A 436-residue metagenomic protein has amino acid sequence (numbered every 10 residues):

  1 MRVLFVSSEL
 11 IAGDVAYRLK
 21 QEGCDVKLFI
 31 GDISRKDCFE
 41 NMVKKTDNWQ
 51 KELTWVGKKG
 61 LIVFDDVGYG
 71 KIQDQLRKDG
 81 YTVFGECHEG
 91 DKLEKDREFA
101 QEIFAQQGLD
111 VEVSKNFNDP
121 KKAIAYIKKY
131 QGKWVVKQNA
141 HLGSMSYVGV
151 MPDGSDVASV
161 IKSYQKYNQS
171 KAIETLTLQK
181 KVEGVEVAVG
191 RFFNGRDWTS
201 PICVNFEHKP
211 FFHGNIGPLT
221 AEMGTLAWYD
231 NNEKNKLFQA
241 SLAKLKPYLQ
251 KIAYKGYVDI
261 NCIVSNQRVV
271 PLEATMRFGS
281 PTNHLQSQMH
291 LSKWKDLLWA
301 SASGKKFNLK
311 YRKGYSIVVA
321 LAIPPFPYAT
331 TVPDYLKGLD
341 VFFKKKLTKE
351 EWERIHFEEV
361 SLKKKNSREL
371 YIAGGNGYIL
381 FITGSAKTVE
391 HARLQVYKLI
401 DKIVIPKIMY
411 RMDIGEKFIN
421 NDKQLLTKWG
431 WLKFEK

Functional and structural regions predicted by a protein language model:
M1-E89: ATP-binding N-terminal substructure of ATP-dependent carboxylate-amine bond-forming enzymes
V3-L10, Y17, E52, K95-T177 (+3 more regions): Active-site nucleotide/adenylate-binding loops and adjacent lid/helix of ATP-dependent enzymes
V148-Q286: Internal nucleotide-binding/catalytic subdomain
Q169-K171, K398-I414: Short arginine-rich
T225-W228, Y378-A386: Short, well-ordered beta-strand elements within core beta-sheets of diverse protein domains
F238-V258, T275-W352, S367: Active-site "cap" helix and flanking loop/linker of ATP-utilizing ligase/carboxylase catalytic domains
I414-K436: A cross-kingdom feature marking charged/low-complexity
